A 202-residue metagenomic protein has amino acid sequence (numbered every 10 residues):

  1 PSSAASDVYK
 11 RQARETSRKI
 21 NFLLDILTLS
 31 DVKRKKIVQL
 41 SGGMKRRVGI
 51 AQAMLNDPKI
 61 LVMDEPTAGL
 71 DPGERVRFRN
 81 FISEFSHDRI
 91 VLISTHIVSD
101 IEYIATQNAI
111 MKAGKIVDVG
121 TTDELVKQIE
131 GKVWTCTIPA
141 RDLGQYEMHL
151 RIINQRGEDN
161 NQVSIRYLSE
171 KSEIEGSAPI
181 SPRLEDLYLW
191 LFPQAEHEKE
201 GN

Functional and structural regions predicted by a protein language model:
P1-A5, Y9: Single conserved hydrophobic/aromatic residue that forms the stacking wall/gate of nucleotide- or nucleobase-binding
R14-V32: Conserved ABC ATPase "signature" region
K36-L40: Conserved ABC ATPase signature
I50: Hydrophobic anchor residue at the start of the ABC signature
D57: Conserved catalytic motifs of ABC-family nucleotide-binding domains
L61-D64: Catalytic Walker B motif of ABC-type/P-loop ATPase nucleotide-binding domains
F78-R166: ABC transporter nucleotide-binding domain
